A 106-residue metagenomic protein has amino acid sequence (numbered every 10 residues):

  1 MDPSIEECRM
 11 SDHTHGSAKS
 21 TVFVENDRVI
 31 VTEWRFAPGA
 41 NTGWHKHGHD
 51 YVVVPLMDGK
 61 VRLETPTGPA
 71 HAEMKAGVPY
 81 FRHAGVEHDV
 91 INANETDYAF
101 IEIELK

Functional and structural regions predicted by a protein language model:
M1-R9: Short, Lys/Arg-enriched N-terminal segments with co-localized hydrophobic residues within the first ~10-30 amino acids
C8-W44, G48: N-terminal first-folded block
P38, M57, A76-G77: Short, flexible surface segments
T42-W44, R62-L63, E87-N94: Short beta-strand His + acidic residue motifs that chelate non-heme Fe in jelly-roll/DSBH and cupin folds
K46-R62: Short, conserved beta-strand element in jelly-roll/cupin
T67-G85: Short acidic-glycine-tyrosine-enriched beta hairpin
A84-K106: Ligand-binding loop in jelly-roll beta-barrel domains
